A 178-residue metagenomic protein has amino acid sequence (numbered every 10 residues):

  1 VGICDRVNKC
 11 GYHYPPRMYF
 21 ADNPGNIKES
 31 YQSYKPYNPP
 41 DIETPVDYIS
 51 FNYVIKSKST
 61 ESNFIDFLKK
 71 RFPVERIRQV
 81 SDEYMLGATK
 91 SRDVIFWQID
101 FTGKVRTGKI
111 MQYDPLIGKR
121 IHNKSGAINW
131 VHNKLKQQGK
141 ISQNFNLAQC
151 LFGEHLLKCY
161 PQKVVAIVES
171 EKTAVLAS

Functional and structural regions predicted by a protein language model:
G2-G11: Cysteine-rich micro-motifs
C4, V46, F51, S125 (+1 more regions): Low-complexity, intrinsically disordered short peptide segments enriched in small/polar/basic residues
Y14-R106, L156-Y160: TOPRIM metal-binding catalytic domain and adjacent DNA-binding surface shared by DnaG-type primases
I95-S178: Phosphate-handling DNA/RNA-contact segment within nucleic-acid enzymes
